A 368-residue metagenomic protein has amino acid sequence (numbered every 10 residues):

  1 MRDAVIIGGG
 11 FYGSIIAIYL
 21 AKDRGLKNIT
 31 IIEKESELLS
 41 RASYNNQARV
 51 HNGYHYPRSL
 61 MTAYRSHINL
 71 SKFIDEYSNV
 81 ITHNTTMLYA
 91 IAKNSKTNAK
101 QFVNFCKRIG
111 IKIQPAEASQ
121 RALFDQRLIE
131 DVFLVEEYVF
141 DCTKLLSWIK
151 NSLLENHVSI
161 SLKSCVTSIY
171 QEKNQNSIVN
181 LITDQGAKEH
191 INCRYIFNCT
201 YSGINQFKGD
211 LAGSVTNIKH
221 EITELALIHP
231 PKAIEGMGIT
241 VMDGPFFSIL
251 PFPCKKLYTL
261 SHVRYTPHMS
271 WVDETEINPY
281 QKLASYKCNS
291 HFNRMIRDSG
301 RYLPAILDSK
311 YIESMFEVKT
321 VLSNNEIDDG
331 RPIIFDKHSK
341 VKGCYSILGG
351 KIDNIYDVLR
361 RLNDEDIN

Functional and structural regions predicted by a protein language model:
M1-Y12: Beta1/beta-strand and adjacent pyrophosphate-binding region of the FAD-binding site in flavoprotein oxidoreductases
A21-S43: Glycine-rich FAD pyrophosphate-binding loop
L39, A187-G238, P253-K256: Central helical "cap/lid" subdomain
Q47-A122, Q126-D131: Dinucleotide-binding Rossmann-like beta1-alpha1 core, especially the glycine-rich loop that anchors the ADP
I81-A90, E117-H157, K163, V341-G349: Helix-loop-beta segment of a Rossmann-like dinucleotide-binding subdomain
I160-I178: A conserved short coil-to-beta-strand element within the FAD-binding core of flavoproteins
K255-K256, H268-K319: Flavin-binding catalytic cores
R294-N368: C-terminal catalytic lobe of FAD-dependent flavoproteins
